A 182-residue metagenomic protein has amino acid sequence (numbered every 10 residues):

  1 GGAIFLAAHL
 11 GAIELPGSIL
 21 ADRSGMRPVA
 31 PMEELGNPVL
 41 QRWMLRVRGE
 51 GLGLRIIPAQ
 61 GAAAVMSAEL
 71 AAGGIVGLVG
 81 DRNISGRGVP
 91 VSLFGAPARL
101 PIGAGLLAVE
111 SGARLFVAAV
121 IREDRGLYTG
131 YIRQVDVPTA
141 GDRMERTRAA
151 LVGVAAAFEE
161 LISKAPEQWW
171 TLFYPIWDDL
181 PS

Functional and structural regions predicted by a protein language model:
G2-Q60, N83-V89, L93-A96, R122: Catalytic core of membrane glycerolipid acyltransferases/transacylases, capturing the structured, soluble-facing
D22-M26, Q60-S182: Non-catalytic C-terminal accessory region of glycerolipid acyltransferases and related lyso-lipid remodeling enzymes
